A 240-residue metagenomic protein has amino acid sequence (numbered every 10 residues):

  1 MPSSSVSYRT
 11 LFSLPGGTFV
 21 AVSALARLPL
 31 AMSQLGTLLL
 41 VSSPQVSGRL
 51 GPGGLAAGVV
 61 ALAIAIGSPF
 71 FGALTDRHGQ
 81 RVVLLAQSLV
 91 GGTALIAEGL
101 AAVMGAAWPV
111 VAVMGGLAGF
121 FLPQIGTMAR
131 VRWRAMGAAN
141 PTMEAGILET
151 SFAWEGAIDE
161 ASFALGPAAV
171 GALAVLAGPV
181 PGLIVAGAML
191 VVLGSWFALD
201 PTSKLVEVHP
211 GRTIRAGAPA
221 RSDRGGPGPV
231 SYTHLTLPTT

Functional and structural regions predicted by a protein language model:
M1-S13, T202-Y232: Juxtamembrane intracellular "pre-TM" segments in multi-pass secondary transporters
A24, W108-I125: Hydrophobic core of transmembrane alpha-helices in multi-pass small-molecule transporters, especially MFS/SLC-type
L55-F71: Central cavity-lining transmembrane alpha-helices of secondary-active solute carriers, predominantly the Major
V90-G105: C-terminal ends and interior cores of transmembrane alpha-helices in multi-pass membrane transporters/permeases
A118-I158: Cytoplasmic helix-loop-helix junction between adjacent transmembrane helices in 12-TM secondary transporters
L165-I184: Transmembrane alpha-helix termini and helix-breaking/packing motifs in multi-pass membrane transporters
L183-F197: Symmetry-related core transmembrane helices of the 12-TM Major Facilitator Superfamily/SLC fold
T233-T239: Conserved small/polar residues in nucleotide/adenosyl-binding loops
